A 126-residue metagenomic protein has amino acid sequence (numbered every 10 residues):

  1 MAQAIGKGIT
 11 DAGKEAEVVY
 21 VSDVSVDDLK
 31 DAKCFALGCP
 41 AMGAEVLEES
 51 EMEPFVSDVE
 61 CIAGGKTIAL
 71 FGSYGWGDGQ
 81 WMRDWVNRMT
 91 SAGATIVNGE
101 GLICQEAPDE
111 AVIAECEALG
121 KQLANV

Functional and structural regions predicted by a protein language model:
Q3-V21, D31-V126: FMN-binding flavodoxin-like domain, especially the glycine-rich phosphate-binding loop
S25: N-terminal helical hairpins
